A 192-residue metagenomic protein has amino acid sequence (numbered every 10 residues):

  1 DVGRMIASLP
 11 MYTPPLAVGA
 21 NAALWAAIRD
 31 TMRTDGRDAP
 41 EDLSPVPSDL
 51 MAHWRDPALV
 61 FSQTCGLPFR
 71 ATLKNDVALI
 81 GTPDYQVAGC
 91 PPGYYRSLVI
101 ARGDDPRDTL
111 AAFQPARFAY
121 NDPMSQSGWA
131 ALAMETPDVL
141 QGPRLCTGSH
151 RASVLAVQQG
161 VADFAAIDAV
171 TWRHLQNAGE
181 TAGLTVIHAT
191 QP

Functional and structural regions predicted by a protein language model:
D1-D76, T82-Y85, P92-Y94: N-terminal hydrophobic or amphipathic helices and topogenic motifs
I6, G81, G89, Y95-L98 (+1 more regions): Periplasmic-binding protein-like
A7-A27, P91-V154: Bilobed "Venus flytrap"/periplasmic-binding protein-like clamshell domains and structurally analogous long
R55-S62, A116-F118, Q158-I167: Alpha-to-beta junction loops
D56-L59, Y95-S97, P115, P192: Short, surface-exposed beta-edge/turn micro-motifs
P57-A58, V77, L110-F113, Q141 (+2 more regions): Local beta-strand N-terminus motif with an aromatic residue
F61, L79-I80, V99, F118 (+2 more regions): Generic preference for hydrophobic
M124-P192: Pocket-lining segment of extracytoplasmic ligand-binding domains
